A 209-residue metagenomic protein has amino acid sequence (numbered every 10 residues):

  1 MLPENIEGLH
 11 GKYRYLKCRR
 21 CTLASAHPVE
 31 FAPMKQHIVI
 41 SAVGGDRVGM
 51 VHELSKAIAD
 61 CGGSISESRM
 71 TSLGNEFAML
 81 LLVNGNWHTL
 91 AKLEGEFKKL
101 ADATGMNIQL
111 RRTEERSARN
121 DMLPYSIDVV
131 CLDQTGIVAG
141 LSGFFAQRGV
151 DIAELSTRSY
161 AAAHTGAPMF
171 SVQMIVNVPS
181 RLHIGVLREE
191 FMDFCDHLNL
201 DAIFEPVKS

Functional and structural regions predicted by a protein language model:
M1-G8: Extreme N-terminal basic, low-complexity initiation segments that serve as generic localization/processing leaders
P3, P28-F31: Detector for intrinsically disordered, low-structure N-terminal pre-sequences
Y13-Y15, F31: Aromatic (phenylalanine/tyrosine) cluster motif
C18-C21: Cysteine-centered motifs
E30-S209: A conserved regulatory-domain signal marking ACT and ACT-like small-molecule sensing domains and adjacent regulatory
